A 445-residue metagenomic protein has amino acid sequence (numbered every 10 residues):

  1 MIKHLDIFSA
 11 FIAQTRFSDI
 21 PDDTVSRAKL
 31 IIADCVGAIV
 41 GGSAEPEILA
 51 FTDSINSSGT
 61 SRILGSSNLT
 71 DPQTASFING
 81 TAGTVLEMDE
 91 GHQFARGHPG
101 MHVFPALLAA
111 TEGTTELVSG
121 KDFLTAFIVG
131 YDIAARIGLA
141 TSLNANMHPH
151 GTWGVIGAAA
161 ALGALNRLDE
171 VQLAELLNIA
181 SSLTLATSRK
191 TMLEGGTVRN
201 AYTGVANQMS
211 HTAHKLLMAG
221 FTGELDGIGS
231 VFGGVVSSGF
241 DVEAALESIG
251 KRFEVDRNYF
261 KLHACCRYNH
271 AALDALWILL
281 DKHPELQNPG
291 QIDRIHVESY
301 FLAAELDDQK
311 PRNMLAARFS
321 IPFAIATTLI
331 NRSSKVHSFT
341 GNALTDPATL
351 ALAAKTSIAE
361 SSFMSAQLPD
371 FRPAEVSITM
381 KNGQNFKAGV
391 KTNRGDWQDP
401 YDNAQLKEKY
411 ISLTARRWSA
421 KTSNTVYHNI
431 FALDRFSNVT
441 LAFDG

Functional and structural regions predicted by a protein language model:
M1-R96, T191, G195-Q208, K215-G445: Terminal-appendage/accessory-domain detector
V25, K29, A33, V103 (+3 more regions): Hydrophobic face of alpha-helices
G37-A44, N56, A82-E90, L107-T115 (+3 more regions): Generic short alpha-helical segment signal, independent of protein family or function, capturing local helix propensity
N68-P72, H92-F104, G113-I128, P149 (+5 more regions): Conserved, well-structured ligand/cofactor-binding cores
G83, H102-F104, A109-G113, I133 (+3 more regions): Short connector loops/turns at beta-strand edges and beta->alpha or beta->beta junctions
M101-A109, W153, G157-A161, A271-A275 (+1 more regions): Short amphipathic alpha-helical face segments that pack within enzyme cores and frequently flank/anchor catalytic
A109-G113, A164-L165, A275-I278, K282: Active-site catalytic microenvironments for nucleophilic, acid-base chemistry
E112-Q208, T212, A219, E224 (+1 more regions): Glycine-rich, mobile lid/loop segments that gate access to catalytic sites or pores
